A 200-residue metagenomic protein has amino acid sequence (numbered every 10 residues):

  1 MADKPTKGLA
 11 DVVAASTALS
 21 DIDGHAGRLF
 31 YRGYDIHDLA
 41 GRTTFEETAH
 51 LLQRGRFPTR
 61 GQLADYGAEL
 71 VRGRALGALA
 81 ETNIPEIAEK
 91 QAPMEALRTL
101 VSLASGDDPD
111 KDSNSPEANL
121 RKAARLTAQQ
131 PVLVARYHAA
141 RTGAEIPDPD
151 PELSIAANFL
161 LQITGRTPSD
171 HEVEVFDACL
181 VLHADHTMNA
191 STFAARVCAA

Functional and structural regions predicted by a protein language model:
M1-A200: Hydrophobic alpha-helical bundle cores within soluble ligand-binding/oligomerization subdomains
